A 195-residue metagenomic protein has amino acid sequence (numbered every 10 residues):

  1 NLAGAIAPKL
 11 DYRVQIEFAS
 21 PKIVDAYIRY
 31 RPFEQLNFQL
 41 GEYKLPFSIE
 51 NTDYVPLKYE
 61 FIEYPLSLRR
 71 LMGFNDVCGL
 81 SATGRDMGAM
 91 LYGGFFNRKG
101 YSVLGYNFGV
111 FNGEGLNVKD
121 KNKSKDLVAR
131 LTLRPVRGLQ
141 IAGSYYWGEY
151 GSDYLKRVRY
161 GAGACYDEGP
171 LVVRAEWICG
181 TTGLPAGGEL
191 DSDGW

Functional and structural regions predicted by a protein language model:
N1-L116, K121-V128, T132-I141, G194: Outer membrane beta-barrel
T132-W195: Detector for outer-membrane/organellar transmembrane beta-barrel domains, recognizing the amphipathic beta-strand
